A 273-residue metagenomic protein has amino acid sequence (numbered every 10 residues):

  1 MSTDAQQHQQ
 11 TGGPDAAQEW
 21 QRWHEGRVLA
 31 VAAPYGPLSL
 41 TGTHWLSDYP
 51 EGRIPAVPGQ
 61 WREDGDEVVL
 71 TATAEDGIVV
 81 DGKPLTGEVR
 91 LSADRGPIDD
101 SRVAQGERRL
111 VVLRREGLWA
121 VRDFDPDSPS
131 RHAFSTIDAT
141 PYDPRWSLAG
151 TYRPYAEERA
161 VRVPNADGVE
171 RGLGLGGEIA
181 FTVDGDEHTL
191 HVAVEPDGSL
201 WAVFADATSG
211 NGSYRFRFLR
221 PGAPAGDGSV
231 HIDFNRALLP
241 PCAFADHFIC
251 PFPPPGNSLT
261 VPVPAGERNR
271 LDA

Functional and structural regions predicted by a protein language model:
M1-Q18, R22-E25, D272-A273: Actinobacteria-biased recognition of intrinsically disordered, low-complexity terminal regions
H8, S229, N235-A273: Extended, aromatic/histidine-rich regions of cofactor-dependent oxidoreductases associated with respiratory
A30, Y35-P58: N-terminal beta-hairpin/loop module of FHA
S47-D94: Forkhead-associated
P58-E63, T71, R108-R114, H188-V192: Broad, structure-driven detector of short, well-ordered beta-strand segments within folded domains
K83-V111, G117, H132: Phosphate/adenylate-binding glycine loop and adjacent helical scaffold
G106-L175, T182: Surface-exposed beta-loop interaction hotspot
E178-A225, N235: Acidic/His-leaning functional-site neighborhoods
